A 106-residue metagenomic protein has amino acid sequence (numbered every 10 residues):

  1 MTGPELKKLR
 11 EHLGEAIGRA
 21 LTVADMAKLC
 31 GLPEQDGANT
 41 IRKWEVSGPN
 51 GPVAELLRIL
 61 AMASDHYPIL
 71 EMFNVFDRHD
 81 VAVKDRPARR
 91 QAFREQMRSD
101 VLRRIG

Functional and structural regions predicted by a protein language model:
M1-P4, L21, D36, P49: Short coil/turn linker and secondary-structure boundary residues
M1-R19: A short, Lys/Arg-rich alpha-helix, primarily the initiator
K7, A27, A38-R42, L57-R58: Key DNA-contacting residues within the recognition helix of helix-turn-helix
E11, G31, R42-S47: Residue-level detection of the helix-turn-helix DNA-binding "recognition helix"
I17-T40: Short alpha-helical DNA-recognition segment
P33, V46-E71: DNA major-groove recognition helix of helix-turn-helix/homeodomain DNA-binding modules
M62-G106: Short, charged recognition helix plus adjacent turn of helix-turn-helix-like nucleic-acid-binding domains
